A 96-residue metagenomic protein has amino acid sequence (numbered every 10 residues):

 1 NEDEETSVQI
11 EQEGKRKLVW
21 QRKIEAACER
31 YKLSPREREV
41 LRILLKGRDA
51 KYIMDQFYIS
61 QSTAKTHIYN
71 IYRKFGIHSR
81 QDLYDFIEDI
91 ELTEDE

Functional and structural regions predicted by a protein language model:
N1-K32, K51, E91-E96: Linker/hinge segments immediately adjacent to helix-turn-helix/homeobox DNA-binding domains
E13-K17, Y69-E96: Basic, Lys/Arg-enriched C-terminal extension of HTH/homeodomain DNA-binding domains
A27-E29, L44, I71: Residues marking the start of alpha-helices
R36-V40: The N-cap/first-turn positions of alpha helices within or immediately adjacent to helix-turn-helix DNA-binding domains
L44-R48, I87: Short helix-to-turn junction characteristic of helix-turn-helix DNA-binding domains, especially the helix
G47-D82: Recognition helix of helix-turn-helix DNA-binding domains
